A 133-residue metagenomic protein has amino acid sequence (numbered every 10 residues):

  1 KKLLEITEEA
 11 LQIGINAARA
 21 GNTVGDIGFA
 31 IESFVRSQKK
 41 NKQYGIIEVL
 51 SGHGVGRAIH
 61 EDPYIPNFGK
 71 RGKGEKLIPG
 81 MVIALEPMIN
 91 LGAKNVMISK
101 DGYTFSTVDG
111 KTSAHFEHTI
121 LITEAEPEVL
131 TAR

Functional and structural regions predicted by a protein language model:
K1-R133: Active-site neighborhoods and metal-handling regions in enzymes and metal-associated proteins
